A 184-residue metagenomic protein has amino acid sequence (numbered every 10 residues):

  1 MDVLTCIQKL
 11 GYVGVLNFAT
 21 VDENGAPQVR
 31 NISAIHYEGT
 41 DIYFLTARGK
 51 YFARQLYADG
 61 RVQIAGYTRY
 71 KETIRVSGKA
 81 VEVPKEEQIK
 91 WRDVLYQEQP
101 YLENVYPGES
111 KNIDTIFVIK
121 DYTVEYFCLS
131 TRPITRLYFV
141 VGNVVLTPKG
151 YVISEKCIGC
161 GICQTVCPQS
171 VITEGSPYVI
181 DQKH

Functional and structural regions predicted by a protein language model:
Q8-N24, V62-G66: A short, Trp-centered hydrophobic/proline-enriched beta-strand micro-motif
L16, G60-V62, E72-V76, N112-F117 (+1 more regions): Generic beta-strand structural signal
N17, I42-Y43, Q63, E125 (+1 more regions): General beta-strand recognition
I35-K71: A short mixed-secondary-structure module that forms the rim of ligand-binding clefts
K79-T147: Charged, gly/pro-rich active-site loop segments
V145-G159: Extended, small-residue-rich solenoid/repeat segments and analogous flexible loops that form exposed scaffolds
I162-V179, H184: Iron-sulfur cluster-binding cysteine motifs and their immediate structural context in ferredoxin-like electron-transfer
